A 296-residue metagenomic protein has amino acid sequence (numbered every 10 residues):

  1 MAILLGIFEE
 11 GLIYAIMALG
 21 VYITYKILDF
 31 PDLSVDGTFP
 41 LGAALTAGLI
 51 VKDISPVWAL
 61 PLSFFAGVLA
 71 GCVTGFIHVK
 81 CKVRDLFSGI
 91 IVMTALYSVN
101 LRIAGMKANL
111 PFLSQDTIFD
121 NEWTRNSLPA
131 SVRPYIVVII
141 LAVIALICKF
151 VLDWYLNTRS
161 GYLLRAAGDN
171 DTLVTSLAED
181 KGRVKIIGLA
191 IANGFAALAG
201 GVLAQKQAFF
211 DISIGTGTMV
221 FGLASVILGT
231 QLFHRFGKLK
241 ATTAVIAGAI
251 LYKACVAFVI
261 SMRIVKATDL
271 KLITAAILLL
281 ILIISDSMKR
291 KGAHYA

Functional and structural regions predicted by a protein language model:
I3-S55, L60, I77-C81, I227-K238: Single transmembrane alpha-helix segments in multi-pass membrane proteins
E10, L86-F87, A108, V137-V138 (+3 more regions): Loop-to-transmembrane alpha-helix initiation sites
V21, I54-T94, V99, A145-L146 (+2 more regions): Alpha-helical transmembrane segments within multi-pass membrane transporters and channels
I23, G48, C72, F76-K80 (+8 more regions): Membrane-interface helix caps of multi-pass small-molecule transporters
A70, S131-D211, G215: Helix-loop-helix "hairpin" substructures at the membrane interface of multi-pass membrane proteins
D85, I91-V92, L96-N157, I187 (+2 more regions): Transmembrane helix-bundle core of multi-pass membrane transporters and related energy-transducing complexes
D169-R183, F236, T243, C255-A296: Cytosolic-side transmembrane-helix boundaries in multi-pass membrane proteins
A196-K271: Transmembrane alpha-helical segments in multi-pass inner-membrane proteins
